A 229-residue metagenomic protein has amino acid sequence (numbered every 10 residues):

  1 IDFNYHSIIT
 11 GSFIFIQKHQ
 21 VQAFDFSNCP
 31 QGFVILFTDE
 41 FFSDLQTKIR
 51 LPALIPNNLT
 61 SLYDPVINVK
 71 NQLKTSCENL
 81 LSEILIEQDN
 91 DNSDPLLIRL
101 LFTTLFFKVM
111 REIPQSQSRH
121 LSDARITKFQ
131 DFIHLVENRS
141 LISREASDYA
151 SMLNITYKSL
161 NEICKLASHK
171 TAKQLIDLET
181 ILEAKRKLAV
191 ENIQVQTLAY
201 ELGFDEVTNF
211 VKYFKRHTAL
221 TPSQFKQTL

Functional and structural regions predicted by a protein language model:
I1, V21-S27: Short beta-strand His + acidic residue motifs that chelate non-heme Fe in jelly-roll/DSBH and cupin folds
I1-T10: A short beta-strand-loop-beta hairpin characteristic of the jelly-roll/cupin
G11, L160-N161, N209-F210, F214: Short hydrophobic/aromatic patch on the recognition helix
I14, K18-A23, F41-S43: Histidine-centered metal-chelating micro-motifs
S27-I86: A hydrophobic/aromatic-rich effector-binding and dimerization subdomain of bacterial HTH-type transcriptional regulators
V69, D91-L97, V109-L153, L166-Q174 (+1 more regions): Short, Lys/Arg-enriched, Trp-marked, Pro/Gly-tolerant hinge/linker segments that flank
S147-D148, S159, T197, Q224: Alpha-helical residues within helix-turn-helix
L166-T208, Q224-L229: Terminal helix-turn-helix DNA-binding modules in bacterial transcription factors
